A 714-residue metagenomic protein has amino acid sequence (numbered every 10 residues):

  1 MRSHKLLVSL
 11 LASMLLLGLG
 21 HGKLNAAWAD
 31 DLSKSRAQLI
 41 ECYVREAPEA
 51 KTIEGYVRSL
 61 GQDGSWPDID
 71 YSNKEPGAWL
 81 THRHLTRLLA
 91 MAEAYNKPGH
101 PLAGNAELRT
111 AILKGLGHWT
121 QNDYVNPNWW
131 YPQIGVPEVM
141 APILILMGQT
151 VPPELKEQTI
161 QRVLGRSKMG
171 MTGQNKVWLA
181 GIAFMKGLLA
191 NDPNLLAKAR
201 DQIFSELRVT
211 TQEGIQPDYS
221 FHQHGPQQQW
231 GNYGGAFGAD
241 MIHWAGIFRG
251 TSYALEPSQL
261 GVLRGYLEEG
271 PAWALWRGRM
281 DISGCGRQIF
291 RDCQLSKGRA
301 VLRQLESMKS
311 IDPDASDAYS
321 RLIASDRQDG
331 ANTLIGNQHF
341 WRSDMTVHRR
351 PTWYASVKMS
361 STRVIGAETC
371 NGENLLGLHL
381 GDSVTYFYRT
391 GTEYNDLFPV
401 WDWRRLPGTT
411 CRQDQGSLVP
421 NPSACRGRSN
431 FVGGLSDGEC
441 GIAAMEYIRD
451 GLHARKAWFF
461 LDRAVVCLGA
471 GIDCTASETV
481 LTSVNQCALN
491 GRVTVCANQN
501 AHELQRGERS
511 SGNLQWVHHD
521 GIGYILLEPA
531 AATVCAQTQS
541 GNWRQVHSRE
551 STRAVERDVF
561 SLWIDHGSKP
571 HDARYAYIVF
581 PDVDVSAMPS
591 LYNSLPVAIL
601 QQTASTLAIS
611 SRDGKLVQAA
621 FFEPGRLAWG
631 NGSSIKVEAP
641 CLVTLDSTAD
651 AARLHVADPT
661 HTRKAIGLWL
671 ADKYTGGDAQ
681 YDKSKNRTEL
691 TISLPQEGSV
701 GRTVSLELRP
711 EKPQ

Functional and structural regions predicted by a protein language model:
M1-L10: Bacterial N-terminal signal peptides that target proteins for export
S9-G18: Bacterial N-terminal signal peptides
L24-A29: Boundary at the C-terminal end of the N-terminal hydrophobic targeting segment
D31-Y56: N-terminal alpha-helical scaffolding segments that mark the starts of alpha-solenoid/helical-repeat architectures
E54-D281, R287: Aromatic-lined, polymer-binding surfaces characteristic of secreted/periplasmic polysaccharide-degrading enzymes
W244-R663, A671-D678, G698: Extended polysaccharide-engagement surfaces of secreted carbohydrate-active enzymes
P570-D572, K683-K712: Solvent-exposed, conformationally flexible loop/turn segments
